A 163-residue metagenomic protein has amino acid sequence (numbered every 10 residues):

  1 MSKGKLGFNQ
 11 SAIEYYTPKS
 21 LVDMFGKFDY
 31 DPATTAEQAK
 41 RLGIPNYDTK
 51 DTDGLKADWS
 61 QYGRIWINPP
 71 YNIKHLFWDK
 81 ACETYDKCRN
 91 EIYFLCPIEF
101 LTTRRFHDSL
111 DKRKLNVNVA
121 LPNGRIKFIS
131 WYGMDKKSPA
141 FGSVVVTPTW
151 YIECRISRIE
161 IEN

Functional and structural regions predicted by a protein language model:
M1-N163: Class I S-adenosyl-L-methionine-dependent methyltransferase catalytic core
